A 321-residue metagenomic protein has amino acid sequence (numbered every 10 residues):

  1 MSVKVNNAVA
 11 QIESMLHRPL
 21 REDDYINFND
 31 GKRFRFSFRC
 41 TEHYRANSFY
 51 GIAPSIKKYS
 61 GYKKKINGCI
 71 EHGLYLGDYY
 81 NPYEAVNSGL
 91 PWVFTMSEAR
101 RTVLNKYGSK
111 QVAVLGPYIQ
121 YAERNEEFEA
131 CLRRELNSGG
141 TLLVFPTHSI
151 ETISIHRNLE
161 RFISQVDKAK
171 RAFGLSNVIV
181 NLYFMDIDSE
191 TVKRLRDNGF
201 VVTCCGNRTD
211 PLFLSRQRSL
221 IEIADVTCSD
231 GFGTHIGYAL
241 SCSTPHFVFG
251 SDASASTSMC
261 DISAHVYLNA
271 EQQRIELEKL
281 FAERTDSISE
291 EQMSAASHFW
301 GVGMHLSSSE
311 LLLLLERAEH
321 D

Functional and structural regions predicted by a protein language model:
M1-D78: N-terminal pre-catalytic "stem/leader" segment of glycosyltransferase-like enzymes
G77-P91: Membrane-proximal helix-turn-helix segments that form the acceptor-binding/catalytic region of lipid-linked
N87-I153: A nucleotide-sugar donor-handling region in carbohydrate enzymes
F94-S97, F145-T147, V180-F184, C205-G206 (+2 more regions): Short His-Asn-centered micro-motif
Y121, H148-N158, M185-I187, T209-D210 (+2 more regions): Short acidic, S/G/P-rich loop/turn micro-motifs used as interaction or catalytic elements
E126-T191: Conserved catalytic-core segment of nucleotide-activated headgroup transferases in glycan assembly
D186-C242, H246: Donor nucleotide-activated moiety binding/catalytic core segment of transferases that use nucleotide-activated donors
T234-E310: Catalytic binding pocket for nucleotide-activated donors in carbohydrate/polymer assembly enzymes
